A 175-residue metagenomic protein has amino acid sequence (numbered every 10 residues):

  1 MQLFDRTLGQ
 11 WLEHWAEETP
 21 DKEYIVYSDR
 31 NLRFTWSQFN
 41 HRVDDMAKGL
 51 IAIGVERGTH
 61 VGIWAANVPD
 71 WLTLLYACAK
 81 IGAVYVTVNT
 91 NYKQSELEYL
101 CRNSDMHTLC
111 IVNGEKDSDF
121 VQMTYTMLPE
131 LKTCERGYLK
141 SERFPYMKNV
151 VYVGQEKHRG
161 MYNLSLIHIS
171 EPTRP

Functional and structural regions predicted by a protein language model:
M1-R6: Flexible, non-catalytic linker and terminal segments flanking ANL/adenylate-forming cores
T7, T35, N67, T173-R174: Ser/Thr-centric signal marking residues that sit in or immediately flank functional binding/regulatory motifs
W11-T35, G154-H158: AMP-dependent adenylate-forming
L12, L74, T124, I169: Aromatic/hydrophobic pocket-lining residues that form π-stacking "cages" and hydrophobic walls in ligand
Y24-Y76, K93-E98, L166-I167: Conserved AMP-binding/adenylate-forming core of the ANL superfamily
I81-S165: Structural core segment of the AMP-binding/adenylate-forming
S165-P175: Residue-level detector of conserved catalytic or cofactor/ligand-binding positions in enzyme active sites
